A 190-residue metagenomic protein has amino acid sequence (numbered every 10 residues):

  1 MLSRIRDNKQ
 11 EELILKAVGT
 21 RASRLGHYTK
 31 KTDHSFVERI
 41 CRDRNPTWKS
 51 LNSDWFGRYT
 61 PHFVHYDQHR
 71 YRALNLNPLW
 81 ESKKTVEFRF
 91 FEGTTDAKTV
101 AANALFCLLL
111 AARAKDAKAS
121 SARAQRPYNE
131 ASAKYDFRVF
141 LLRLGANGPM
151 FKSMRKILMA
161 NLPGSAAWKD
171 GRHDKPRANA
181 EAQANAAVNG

Functional and structural regions predicted by a protein language model:
M1-G190: C-terminal accessory/tail domains of diverse enzymes
